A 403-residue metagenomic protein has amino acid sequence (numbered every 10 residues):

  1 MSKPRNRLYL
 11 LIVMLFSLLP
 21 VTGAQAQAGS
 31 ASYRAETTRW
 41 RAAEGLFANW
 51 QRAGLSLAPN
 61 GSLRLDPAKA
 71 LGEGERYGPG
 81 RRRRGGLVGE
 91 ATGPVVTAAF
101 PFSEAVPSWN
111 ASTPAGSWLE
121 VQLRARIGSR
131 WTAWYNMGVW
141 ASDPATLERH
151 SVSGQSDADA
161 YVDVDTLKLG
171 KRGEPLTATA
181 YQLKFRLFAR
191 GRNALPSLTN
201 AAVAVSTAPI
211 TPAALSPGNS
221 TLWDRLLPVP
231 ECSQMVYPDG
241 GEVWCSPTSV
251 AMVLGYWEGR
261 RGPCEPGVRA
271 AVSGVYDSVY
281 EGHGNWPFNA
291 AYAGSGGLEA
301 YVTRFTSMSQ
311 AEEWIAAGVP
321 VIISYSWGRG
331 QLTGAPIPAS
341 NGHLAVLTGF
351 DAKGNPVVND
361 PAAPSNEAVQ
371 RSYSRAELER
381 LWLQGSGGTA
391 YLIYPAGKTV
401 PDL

Functional and structural regions predicted by a protein language model:
S2-L10: Bacterial N-terminal signal peptides that target proteins for export
Y9-P20: Bacterial N-terminal signal peptides
G23-A31: Sec-dependent signal peptide cleavage junction
T37, R186-H283: Active-site-adjacent structural segments surrounding the nucleophilic cysteine of cysteine proteases and isopeptidases
T37-R81, G89, T97-F100, G116 (+7 more regions): Noncatalytic regulatory segments and standalone regulatory/sensor domains
R84-G86, G93, E265-D402: Conserved active-site-adjacent core of cysteine acyl-enzyme catalytic domains
F100-T113: A short beta-strand element within beta-rich, extracytoplasmic domains of secreted/secretory-pathway proteins
V152-K168: Aromatic sugar-binding surface patches on proteins that engage polysaccharides or sugar-phosphate polymers
